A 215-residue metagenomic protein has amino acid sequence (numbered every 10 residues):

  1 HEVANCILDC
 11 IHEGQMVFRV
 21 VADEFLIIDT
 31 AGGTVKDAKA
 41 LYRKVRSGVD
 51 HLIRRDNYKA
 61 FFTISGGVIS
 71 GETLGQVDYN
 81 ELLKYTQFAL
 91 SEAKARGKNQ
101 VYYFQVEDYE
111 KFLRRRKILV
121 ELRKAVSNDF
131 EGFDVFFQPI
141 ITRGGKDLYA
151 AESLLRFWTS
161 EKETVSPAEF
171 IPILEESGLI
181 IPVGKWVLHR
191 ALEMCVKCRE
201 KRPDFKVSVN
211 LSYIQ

Functional and structural regions predicted by a protein language model:
H1-H12, F18-A22, L26, V35-R43 (+4 more regions): Conserved long alpha-helical elements within nucleotide-processing catalytic cores of c-di-GMP signaling and class III
A4-L8, D37-D56, K84-Q87, V187-K197: Alpha-helical scaffold within the catalytic cores of cyclic-nucleotide enzymes
C6-M16, R54-N57, R96-G97, S127-F130 (+3 more regions): Nucleotide second-messenger and two-component phosphorelay signaling modules
R19-I28, D56-A89, Q100-Q105, D204-S212: A short glycine-enriched loop-to-beta-strand structural element that forms part of the catalytic core of nucleotide
I27-G33, D50, G71-E72, W158 (+2 more regions): Residue-level recognition of strand-loop junctions within catalytic nucleotide-signaling folds
T63, L74, K111, G145-E152 (+2 more regions): Catalytic core of bacterial c-di-GMP phosphodiesterases, primarily the EAL and HD-GYP domains, capturing alpha-helical
E72, F88, E92-D134, L174-G178 (+1 more regions): C-di-GMP signaling machinery
R114-I173, N210: Active-site core of bacterial EAL-family cyclic-dinucleotide phosphodiesterase domains
